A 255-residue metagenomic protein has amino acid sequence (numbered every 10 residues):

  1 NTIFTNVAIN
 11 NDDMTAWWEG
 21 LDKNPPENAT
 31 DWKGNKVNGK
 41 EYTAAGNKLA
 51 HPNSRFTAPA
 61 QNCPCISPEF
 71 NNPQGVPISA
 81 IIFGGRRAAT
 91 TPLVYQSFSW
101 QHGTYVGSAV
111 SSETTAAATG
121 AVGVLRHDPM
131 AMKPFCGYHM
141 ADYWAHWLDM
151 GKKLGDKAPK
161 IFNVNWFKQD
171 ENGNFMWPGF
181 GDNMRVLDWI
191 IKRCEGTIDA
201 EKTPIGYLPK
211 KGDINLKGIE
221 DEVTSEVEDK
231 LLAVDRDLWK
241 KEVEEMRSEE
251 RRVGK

Functional and structural regions predicted by a protein language model:
N1-V227, L238: Glycine-rich, often acidic-flanked micro-motifs that create phosphate/phosphodiester-binding or positioning elements
E226-K230, K241-S248: Charged, heptad-repeat coiled-coil alpha-helices that serve as long linker/dimerization "arms" in large NTP-dependent
D237, K255: Carbohydrate-interacting/catalytic domains
E250-V253: Conserved small/polar residues in nucleotide/adenosyl-binding loops
